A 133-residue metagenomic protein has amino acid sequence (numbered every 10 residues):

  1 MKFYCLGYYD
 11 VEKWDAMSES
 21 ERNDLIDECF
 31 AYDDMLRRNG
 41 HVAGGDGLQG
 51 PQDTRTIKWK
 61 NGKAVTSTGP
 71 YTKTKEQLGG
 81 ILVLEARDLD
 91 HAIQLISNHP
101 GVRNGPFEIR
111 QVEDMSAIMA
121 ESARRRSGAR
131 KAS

Functional and structural regions predicted by a protein language model:
M1-S133: Conserved, structured core segments of small domains
